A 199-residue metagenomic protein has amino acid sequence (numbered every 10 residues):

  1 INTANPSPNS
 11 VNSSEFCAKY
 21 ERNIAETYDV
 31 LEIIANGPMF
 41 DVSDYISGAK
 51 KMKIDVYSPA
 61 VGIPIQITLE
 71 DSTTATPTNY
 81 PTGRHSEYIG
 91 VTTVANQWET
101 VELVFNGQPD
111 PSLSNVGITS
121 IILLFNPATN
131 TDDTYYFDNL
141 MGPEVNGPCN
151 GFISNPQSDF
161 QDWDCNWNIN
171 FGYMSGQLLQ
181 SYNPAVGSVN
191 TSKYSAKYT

Functional and structural regions predicted by a protein language model:
I1-T199: Beta-rich carbohydrate-recognition modules and glycan-binding surfaces
